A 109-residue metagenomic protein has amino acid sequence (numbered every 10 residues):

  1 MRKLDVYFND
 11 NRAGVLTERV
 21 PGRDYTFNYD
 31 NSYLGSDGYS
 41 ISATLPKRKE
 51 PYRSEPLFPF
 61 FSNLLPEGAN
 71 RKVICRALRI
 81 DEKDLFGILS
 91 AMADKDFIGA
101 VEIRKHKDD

Functional and structural regions predicted by a protein language model:
M1-D109: Phosphate/dinucleotide-binding and metal-coordinating scaffold of catalytic cores in nucleotide-dependent enzymes
